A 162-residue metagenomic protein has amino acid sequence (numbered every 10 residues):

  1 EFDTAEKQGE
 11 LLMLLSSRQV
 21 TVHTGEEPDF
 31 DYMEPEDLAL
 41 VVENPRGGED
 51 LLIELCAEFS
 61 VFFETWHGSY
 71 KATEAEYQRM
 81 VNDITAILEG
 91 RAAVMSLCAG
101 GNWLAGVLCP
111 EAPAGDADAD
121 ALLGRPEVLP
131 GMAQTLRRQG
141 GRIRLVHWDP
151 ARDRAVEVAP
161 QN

Functional and structural regions predicted by a protein language model:
E1-E6: A short, highly charged nucleic-acid-interacting micro-segment common to nuclease and nuclease-linked defense proteins
K7-Q8, Y77-M80, A119: Short amphipathic alpha-helical segments that mediate assembly, nucleic-acid/protein binding, or membrane association
G9-F59: Amphipathic, interaction-prone secondary-structure segments
L15, N82-N162: Acidic, proline/glycine-rich low-complexity IDRs
V41-G90: Aromatic- and glycine-enriched beta-alpha-beta binding-site module
